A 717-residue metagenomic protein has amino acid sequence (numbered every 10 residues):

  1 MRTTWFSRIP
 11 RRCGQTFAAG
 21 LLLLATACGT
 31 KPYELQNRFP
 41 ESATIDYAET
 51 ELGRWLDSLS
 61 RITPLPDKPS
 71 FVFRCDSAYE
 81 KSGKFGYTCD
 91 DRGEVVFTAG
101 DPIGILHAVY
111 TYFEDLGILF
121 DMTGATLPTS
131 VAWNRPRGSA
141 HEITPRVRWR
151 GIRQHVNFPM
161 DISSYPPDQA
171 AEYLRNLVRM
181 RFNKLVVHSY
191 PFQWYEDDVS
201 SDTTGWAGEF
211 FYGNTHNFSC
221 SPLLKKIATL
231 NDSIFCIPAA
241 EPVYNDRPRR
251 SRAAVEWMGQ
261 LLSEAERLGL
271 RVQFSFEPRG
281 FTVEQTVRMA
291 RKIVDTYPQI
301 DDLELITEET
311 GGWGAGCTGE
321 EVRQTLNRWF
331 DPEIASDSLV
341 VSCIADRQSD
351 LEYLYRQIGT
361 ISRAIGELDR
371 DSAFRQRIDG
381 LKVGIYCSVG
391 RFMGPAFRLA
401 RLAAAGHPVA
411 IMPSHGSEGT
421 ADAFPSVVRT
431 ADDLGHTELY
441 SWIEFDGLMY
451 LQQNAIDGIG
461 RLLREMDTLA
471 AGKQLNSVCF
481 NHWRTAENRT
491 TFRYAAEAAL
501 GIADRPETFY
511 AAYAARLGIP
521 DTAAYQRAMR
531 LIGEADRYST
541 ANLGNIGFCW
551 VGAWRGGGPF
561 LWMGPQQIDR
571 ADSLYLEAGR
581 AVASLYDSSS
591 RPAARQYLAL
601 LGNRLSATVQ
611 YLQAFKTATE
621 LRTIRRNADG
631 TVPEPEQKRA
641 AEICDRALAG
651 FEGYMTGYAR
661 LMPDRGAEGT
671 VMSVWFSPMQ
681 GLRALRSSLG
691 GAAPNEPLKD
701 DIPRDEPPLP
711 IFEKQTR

Functional and structural regions predicted by a protein language model:
R2-F17: Bacterial N-terminal signal peptides that target proteins for export
R8, D46, G138, T307 (+2 more regions): Substrate-binding groove of N-acetylhexosamine-processing glycoside hydrolases
T26-A27: C-terminal motif of bacterial Sec signal peptides marking the signal peptidase cleavage site
K31-A43, Q154-F158, A240-E241: Acidic/histidine-rich, surface-exposed loop or edge segments in extracytoplasmic proteins
A48-E51, W55-S58, S77-E80, T88-Q285 (+3 more regions): Feature activates predominantly on carbohydrate-active enzymes
S163-N176, Q285-I293, P395-R398, F424 (+1 more regions): Short, acidic/polar
T204-K225, V255, A290-D301, L326-A335 (+3 more regions): Acidic, His- and aromatic-enriched active-site or binding-groove loops in soluble protein domains that engage sugars
P278, M289-R347: Active-site groove signature of glycoside hydrolases
